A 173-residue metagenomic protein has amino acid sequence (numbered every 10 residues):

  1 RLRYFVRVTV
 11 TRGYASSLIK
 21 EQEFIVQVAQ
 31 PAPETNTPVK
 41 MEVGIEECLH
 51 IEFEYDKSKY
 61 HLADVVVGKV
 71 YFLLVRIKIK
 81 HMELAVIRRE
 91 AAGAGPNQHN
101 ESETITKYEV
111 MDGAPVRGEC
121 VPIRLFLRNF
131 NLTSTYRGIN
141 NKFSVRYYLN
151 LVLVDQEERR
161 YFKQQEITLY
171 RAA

Functional and structural regions predicted by a protein language model:
R1-A173: C-terminal beta-sandwich interaction modules and adjacent acidic, Ser/Thr/Pro/Gly-rich low-complexity tails used
